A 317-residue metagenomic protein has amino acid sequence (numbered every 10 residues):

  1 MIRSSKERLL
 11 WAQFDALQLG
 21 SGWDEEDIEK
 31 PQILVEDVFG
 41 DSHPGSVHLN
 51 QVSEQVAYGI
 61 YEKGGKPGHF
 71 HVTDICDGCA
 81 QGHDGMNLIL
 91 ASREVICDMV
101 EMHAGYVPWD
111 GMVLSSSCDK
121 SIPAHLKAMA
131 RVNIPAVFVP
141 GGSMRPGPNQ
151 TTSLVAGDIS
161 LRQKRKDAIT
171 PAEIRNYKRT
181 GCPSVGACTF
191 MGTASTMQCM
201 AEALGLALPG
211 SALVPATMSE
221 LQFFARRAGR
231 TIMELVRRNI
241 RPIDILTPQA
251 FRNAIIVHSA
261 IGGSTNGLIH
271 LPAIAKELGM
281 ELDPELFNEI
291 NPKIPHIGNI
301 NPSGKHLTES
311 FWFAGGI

Functional and structural regions predicted by a protein language model:
M1-K30: N-terminal amphipathic/basic leader segments beginning at the initiator methionine
M1-S4, D27-I28, G64-V72, P171-Y177 (+5 more regions): Flexible, glycine/charged-enriched surface loops at secondary-structure junctions
W11, E29, S46, N50 (+12 more regions): Conserved structured core elements
A16-G22, P183-A187, A254-V257, G304-L307: Glycine-rich, charged/polar anion/phosphate-binding loops that engage phosphate groups from diverse ligands
E25-P140: Long, structured ligand/cofactor-binding scaffold of large enzymes
I33-V35, D119, M200, T265 (+1 more regions): Buried hydrophobic positions in well-ordered alpha/beta secondary-structure cores of metabolic enzymes
V52, Y61-K63, D74, P140-P146 (+2 more regions): Terminal amphipathic helices with adjacent charged low-complexity linkers/tails
I89-N253, H258, G263: Active-site cavity-forming subdomains of large catalytic enzyme subunits
